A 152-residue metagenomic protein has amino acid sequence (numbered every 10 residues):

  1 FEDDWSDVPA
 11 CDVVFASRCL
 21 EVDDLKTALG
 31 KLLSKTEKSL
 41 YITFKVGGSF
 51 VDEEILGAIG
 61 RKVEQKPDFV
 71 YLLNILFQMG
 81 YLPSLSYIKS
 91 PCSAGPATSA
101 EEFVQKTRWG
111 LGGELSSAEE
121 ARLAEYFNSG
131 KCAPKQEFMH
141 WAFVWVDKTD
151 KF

Functional and structural regions predicted by a protein language model:
E2-W5, P9-T27, F44-V46: A short SAM/SAH-binding and catalytic strip from SAM-dependent methyltransferases
S6-D12, L33-S34, Q136-F138: Flexible, charged surface loops at secondary-structure boundaries
A28-T36: Class I S-adenosylmethionine-dependent transferase superfamily signal
T36-V51: Conserved beta-strand signature within the Rossmann-like core of class I S-adenosyl-L-methionine
L40, L82-S84: Hydrophobic anchor at the start of a short beta-strand that flanks the dinucleotide cofactor-binding loop
S49-L56, N74, G95-P96: Short, charged, surface-exposed secondary-structure boundary motifs
I55-F77: Conserved Class I S-adenosyl-L-methionine
S84-F152: Conserved Class I S-adenosyl-L-methionine
